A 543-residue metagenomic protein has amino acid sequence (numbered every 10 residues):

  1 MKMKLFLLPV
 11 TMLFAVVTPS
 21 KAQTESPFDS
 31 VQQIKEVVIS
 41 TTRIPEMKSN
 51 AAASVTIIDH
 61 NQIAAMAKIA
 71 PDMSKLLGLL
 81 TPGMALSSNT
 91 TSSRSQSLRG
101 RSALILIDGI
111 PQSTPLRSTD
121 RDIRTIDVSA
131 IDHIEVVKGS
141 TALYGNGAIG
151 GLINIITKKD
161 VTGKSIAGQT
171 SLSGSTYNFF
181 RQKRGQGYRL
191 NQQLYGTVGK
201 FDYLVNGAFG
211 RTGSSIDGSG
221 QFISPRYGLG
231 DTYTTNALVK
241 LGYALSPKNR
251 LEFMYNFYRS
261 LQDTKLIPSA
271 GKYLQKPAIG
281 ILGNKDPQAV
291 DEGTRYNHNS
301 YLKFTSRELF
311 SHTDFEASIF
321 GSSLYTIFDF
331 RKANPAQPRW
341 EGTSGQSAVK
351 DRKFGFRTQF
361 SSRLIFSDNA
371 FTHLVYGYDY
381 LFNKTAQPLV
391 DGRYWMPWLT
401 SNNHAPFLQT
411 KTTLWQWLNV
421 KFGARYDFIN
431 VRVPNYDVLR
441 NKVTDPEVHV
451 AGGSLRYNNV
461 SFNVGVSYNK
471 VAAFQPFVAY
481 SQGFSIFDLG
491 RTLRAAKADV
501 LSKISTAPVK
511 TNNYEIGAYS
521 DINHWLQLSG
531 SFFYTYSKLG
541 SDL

Functional and structural regions predicted by a protein language model:
Q33-K68, L152: N-terminal periplasmic "start-of-domain" segments of outer-membrane beta-barrel proteins
S74-T114: Extracytoplasmic beta-strand/coil segments of soluble accessory domains associated with Gram-negative outer-membrane
I110-K138, Q192: Short acidic/polar hinge/loop motifs at secondary-structure boundaries that mediate gating or recognition
V128-Q169: A beta-strand signature from Gram-negative outer-membrane beta-barrel systems, especially the internal plug domain
K183-G213, D217-K265, S362, F366-D368 (+2 more regions): Transmembrane beta-barrel wall of Gram-negative outer-membrane proteins
T212-I216, S224, G228-N236, A244 (+2 more regions): Flexible loop and strand-edge segments within Gram-negative outer membrane beta-barrel domains
L261-D263, I267-Q275, F382-A386, F428-E447 (+3 more regions): Surface-exposed extracellular loop regions of Gram-negative outer-membrane beta-barrel proteins, predominantly
L374-V471, I486: Signature of Gram-negative outer-membrane beta-barrel scaffolds
